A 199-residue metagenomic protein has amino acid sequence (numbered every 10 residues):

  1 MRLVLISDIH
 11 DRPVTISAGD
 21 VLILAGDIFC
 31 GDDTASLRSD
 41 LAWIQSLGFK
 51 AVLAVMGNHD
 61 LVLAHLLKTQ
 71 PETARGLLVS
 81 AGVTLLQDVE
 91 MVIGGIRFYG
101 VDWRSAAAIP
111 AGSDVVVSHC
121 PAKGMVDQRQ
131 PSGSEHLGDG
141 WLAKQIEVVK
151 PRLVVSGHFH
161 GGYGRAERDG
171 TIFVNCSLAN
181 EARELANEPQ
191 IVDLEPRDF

Functional and structural regions predicted by a protein language model:
M1-L5, I9-H10, V192-F199: Acidic, histidine-bearing metal-coordination/catalytic regions of metal-dependent phosphoesterases
L5, I96-A111: Catalytic core of the metallo-beta-lactamase
L5-S7, L22-D27, V52-N58, L86-Q87 (+3 more regions): Active-site neighborhood of phospho(di)ester-bond hydrolases with catalytic His/Asp-centered motifs
I6-I93: Core catalytic region of metal-dependent phosphoesterases/phosphodiesterases, especially metallo-beta-lactamase-like
R12-G19, V92-G94, A107-A111, V126 (+2 more regions): Short loop/helix-cap segments at secondary-structure boundaries that form the rim of catalytic
F29, A111-K150, A182: Active-site-proximal segments of metal-dependent phosphoesterases and phosphodiesterases across multiple
I44-F49, L77-V79, I109-P110, H136 (+2 more regions): Short, conserved loop/helix-junction motifs that constitute active-site signature segments in enzyme catalytic cores
E90-G94, A143-L153, H160-F199: Binuclear metal-dependent phosphoesterase catalytic core
